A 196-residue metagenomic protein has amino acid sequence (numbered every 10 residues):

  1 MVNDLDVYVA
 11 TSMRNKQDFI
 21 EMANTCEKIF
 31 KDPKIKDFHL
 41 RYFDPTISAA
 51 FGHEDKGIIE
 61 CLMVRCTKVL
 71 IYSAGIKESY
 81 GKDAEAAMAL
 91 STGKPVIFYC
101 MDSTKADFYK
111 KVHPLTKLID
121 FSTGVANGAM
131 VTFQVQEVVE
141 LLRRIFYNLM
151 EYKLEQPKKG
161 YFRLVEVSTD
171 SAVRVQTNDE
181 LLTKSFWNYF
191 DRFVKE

Functional and structural regions predicted by a protein language model:
M1-E196: Conserved catalytic or regulatory cores that recognize and/or transform ribose-phosphate-containing ligands
